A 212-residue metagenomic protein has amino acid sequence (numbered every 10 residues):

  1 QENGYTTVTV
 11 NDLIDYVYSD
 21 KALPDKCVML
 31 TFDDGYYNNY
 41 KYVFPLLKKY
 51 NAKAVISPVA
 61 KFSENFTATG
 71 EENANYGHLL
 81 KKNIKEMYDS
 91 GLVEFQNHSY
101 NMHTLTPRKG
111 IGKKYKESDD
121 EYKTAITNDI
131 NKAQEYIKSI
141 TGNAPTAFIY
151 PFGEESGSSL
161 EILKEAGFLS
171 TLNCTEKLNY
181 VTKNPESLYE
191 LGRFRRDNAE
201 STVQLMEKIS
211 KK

Functional and structural regions predicted by a protein language model:
Q1, T6-V10, K53-E64, A74-G77 (+4 more regions): Short, well-structured secondary-structure segments
Q1-T31, Y37-N38, S90, T104-K212: C-terminal active-site subregion of NodB/CE4 polysaccharide deacetylases
K26-V28, D34-N38, L46-Y50, F62-S63: Acidic/aromatic-lined carbohydrate-recognition and catalytic surfaces of CAZymes acting on diverse glycans
N38-S57, E94, Y100-M102, M206-K212: Electropositive, surface-exposed helix/loop patches at the edges of structured domains that serve as adaptable
F44-L47, G70-E72, G110-I111, I162-E165: Short, glycine/charged-enriched secondary-structure capping and boundary segments
P45-N51, G77-N97, K164-E165, V181-P185: Acidic (Asp/Glu)-rich catalytic clusters
K61-F66, N101-G110: Short regulatory "switch" loops immediately downstream of catalytic or recognition motifs within protein catalytic
N65-K82, K114: Aromatic- and acidic-residue-enriched segments that line the glycan-binding/catalytic groove of carbohydrate-active
